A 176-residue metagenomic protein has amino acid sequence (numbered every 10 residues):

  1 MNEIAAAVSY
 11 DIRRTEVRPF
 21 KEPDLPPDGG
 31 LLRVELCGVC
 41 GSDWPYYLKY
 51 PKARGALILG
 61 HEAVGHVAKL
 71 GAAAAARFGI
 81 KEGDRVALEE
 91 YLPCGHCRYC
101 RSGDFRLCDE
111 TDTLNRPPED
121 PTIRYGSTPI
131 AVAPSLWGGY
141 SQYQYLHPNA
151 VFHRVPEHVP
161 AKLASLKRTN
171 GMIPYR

Functional and structural regions predicted by a protein language model:
N2-A7: Short structural boundary motif marking the start of a folded domain
Y10, E22, R54-G60, A131-L136 (+1 more regions): Short Gly/Pro-enriched turn/cap motifs at secondary-structure boundaries
D11-R13, P26: Residue-level recognition of beta-strand termini and adjacent short loop/turns
R14-K21: Short glycine/threonine/proline-enriched tight-turn/helix- or strand-capping micro-motif at secondary-structure
P23-C37, Y50-R101, F105-R106, L114 (+1 more regions): Glycine-rich beta-strand-centered segment in the early N-terminal region that forms part of a ligand/cofactor-binding
G41-Y47: Cytochrome P450 core scaffold surrounding the K-helix E-X-X-R motif and the conserved "meander" helix-loop region
P45, H61, R176: Histidine-centered active-site/metal-ligand motif
H96-R176: NAD(P)H dinucleotide-binding glycine-rich loop of Rossmann-like/cofactor-binding domains, especially the beta1-alpha1
